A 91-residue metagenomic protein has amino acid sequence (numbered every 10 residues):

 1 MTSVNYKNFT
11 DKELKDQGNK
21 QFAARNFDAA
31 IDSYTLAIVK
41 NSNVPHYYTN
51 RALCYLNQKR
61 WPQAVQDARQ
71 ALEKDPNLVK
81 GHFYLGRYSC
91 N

Functional and structural regions predicted by a protein language model:
M1-N91: Alpha-helical tetratricopeptide repeat
